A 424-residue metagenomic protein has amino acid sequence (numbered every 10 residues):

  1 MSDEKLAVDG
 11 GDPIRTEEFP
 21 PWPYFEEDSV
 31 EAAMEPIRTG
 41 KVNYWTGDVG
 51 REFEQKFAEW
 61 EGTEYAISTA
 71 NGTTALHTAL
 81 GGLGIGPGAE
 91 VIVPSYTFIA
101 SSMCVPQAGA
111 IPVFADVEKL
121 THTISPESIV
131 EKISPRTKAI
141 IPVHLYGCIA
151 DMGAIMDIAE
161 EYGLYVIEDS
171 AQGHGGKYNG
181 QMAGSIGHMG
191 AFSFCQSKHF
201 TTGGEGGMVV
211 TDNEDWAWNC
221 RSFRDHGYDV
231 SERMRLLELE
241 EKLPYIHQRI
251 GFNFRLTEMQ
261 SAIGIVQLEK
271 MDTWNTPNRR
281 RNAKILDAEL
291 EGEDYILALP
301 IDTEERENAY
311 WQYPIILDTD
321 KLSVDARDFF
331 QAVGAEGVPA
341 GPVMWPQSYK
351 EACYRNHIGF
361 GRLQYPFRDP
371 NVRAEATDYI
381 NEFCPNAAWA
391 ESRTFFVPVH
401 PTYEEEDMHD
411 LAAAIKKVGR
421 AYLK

Functional and structural regions predicted by a protein language model:
M1-V42, Y245, P398: N-terminal "arm"/small-domain region of PLP-dependent enzymes with the aminotransferase-like
A33, F57, A75, V91 (+15 more regions): Generic structural signal for small/hydrophobic residues in well-ordered secondary structure, especially within
T39-E90, C104-P106, F114-D116, Q181: Phosphate-binding glycine-rich loop
G81-S170, K177: PLP-dependent aminotransferase-like
I133, M156-Y165, M208-Y228, V324 (+1 more regions): Basic phosphate/pyrophosphate-binding loop/patch that engages nucleotide-derived ligands
G173-N179, I186-Q312: Active-site region of PLP-dependent enzymes
Y228-E240, I285-L290, F330-T394: Conserved PLP cofactor-binding pocket of PLP-dependent enzymes
P300-E304, W311-L322, A340-G359, S392-E405: Conserved PLP-binding active-site segment of the aspartate aminotransferase-like
